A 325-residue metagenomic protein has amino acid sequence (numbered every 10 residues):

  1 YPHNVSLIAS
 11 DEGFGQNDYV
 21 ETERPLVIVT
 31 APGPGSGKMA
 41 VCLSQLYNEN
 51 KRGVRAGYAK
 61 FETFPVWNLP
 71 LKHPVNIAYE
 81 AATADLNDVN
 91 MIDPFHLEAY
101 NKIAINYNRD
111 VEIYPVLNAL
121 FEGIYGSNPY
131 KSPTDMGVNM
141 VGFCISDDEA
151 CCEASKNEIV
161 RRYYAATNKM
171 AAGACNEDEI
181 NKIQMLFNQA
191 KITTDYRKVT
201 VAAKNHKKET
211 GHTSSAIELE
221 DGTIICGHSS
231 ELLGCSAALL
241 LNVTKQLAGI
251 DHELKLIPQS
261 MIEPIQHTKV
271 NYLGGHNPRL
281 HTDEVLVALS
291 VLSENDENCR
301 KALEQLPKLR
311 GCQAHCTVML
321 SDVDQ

Functional and structural regions predicted by a protein language model:
Y1-T30, Q45-H206, H212, L219-D221 (+2 more regions): Flexible phosphate-sensing "switch/lid" loops adjacent to ATP/NTP-binding sites across phosphate-transfer
G33-P34: The conserved Walker
G37-K38: Conserved lysine of the Walker
V41: Hydrophobic positions on the alpha1 helix immediately C-terminal to the Walker A/P-loop
G57, S229-E231: Residue-level structural signal for beta-strand termini and adjacent loop
I224-I225: Hydrophobic "anchor" residues
L232-A248: A short, polar/charged loop-to-alpha-helix boundary motif
Q246-P278: Short HxH-centered metal-ligating active-site micro-motif
